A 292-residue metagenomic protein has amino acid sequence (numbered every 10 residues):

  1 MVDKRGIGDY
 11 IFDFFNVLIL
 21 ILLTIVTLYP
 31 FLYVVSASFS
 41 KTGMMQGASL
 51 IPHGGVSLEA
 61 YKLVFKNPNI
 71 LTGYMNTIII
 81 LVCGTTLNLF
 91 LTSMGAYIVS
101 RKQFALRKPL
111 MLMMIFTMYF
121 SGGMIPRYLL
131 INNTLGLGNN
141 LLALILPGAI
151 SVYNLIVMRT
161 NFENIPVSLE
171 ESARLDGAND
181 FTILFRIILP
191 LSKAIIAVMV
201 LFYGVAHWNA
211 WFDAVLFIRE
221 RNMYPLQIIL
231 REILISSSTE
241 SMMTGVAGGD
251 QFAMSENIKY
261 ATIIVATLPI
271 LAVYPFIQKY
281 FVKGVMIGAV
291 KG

Functional and structural regions predicted by a protein language model:
M1-G292: A hydrophobic, multi-pass inner-membrane permease signature
